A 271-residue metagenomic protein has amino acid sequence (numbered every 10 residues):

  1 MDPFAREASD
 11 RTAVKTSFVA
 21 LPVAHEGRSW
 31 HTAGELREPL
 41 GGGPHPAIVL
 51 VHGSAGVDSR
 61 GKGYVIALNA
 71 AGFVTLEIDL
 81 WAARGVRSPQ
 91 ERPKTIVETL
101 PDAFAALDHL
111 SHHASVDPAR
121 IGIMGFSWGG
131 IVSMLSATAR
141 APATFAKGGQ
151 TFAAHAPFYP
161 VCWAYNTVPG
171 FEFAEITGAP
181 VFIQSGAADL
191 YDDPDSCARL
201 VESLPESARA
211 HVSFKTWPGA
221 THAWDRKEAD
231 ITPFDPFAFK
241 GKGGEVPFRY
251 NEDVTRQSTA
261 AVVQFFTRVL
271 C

Functional and structural regions predicted by a protein language model:
D2-G43: N-terminal cap/lid segment of alpha/beta-hydrolase-fold proteins
G42-H45, L50-S88, A164-Y165, L190-P194: Short substrate-entry loop that stabilizes the transition state in hydrolases
A55-G63, A67, L80-E98, R226 (+1 more regions): Cap/lid segment of the alpha/beta-hydrolase catalytic domain
A71, E98-T177: Primarily recognizes the serine-hydrolase "nucleophile elbow" in alpha/beta-hydrolase and SGNH/GDSL folds
P169-G170, D193-L204: Short alpha-helix in the alpha/beta-hydrolase fold that links the catalytic acid
T177, I183-S185: Short beta-strand/loop motif that positions the catalytic acidic residue of the alpha/beta-hydrolase fold
A188-D192, H222-A223: Acidic catalytic loop of the alpha/beta-hydrolase fold
R209-C271: C-terminal catalytic histidine-bearing segment of alpha/beta-hydrolase fold enzymes
